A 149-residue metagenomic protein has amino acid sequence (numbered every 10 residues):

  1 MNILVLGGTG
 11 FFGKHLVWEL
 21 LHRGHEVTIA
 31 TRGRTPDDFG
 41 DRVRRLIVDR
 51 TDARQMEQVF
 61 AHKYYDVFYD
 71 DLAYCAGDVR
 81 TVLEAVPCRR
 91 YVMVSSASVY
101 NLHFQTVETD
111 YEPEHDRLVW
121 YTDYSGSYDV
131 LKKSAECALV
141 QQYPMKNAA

Functional and structural regions predicted by a protein language model:
I3-R23: N-terminal Rossmann NAD(P)H-binding glycine-rich loop of SDR-like oxidoreductase domains
A30-R34, D49-R50: N-terminal Rossmann-fold cofactor-binding loop
R34-R42: Short loop/helix-cap segments at secondary-structure boundaries that form the rim of catalytic
D41-A53, L72-A73: Rossmann-fold cofactor-recognition segment
A53-K63: Short amphipathic alpha-helix with an adjacent loop that forms part of the alpha/beta core around
K63-H115, V119, K133-V140: NAD(P)-cofactor binding segment of oxidoreductase domains
Y121-A149: Active-site Tyr-X1-5-Lys
